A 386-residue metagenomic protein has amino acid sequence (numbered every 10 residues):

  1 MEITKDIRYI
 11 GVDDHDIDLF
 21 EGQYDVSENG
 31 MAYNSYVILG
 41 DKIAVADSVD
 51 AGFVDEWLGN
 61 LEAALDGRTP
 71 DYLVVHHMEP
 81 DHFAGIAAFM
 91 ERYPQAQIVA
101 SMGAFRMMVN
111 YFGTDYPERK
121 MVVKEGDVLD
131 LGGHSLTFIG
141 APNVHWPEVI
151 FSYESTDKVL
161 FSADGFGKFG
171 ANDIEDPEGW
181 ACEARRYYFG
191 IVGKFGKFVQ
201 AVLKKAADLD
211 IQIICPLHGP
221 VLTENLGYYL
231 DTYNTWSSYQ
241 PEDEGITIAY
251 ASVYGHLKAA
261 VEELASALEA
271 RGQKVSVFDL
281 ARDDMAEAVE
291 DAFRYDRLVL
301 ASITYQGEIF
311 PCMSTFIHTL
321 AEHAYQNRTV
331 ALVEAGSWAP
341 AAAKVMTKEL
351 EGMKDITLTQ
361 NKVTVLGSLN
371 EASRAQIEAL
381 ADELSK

Functional and structural regions predicted by a protein language model:
E2-E62, F151-E154, K158-S162, L257: Conserved beta-strand hairpin/beta-sheet module of binuclear metal-dependent hydrolase folds, prominently
E2-K5, A100-V149, F195-A201: Metallo-beta-lactamase
D41, G52-V99: Active-site metal-binding motif and surrounding structural segment of the metallo-beta-lactamase
K42-A44, Y72, H134, K158-F161 (+3 more regions): Structural motif
A46-S48, P70-M78, I98-S101, L160-D164 (+1 more regions): Active-site neighborhood of phospho(di)ester-bond hydrolases with catalytic His/Asp-centered motifs
H145, V149, D157, G165-G193 (+1 more regions): Active-site-proximal loop/helix segment associated with metal-binding centers of metalloenzymes
N172-I214, H218-V221, E263-F278, A288-K386: FMN-binding flavodoxin-like domain, especially the glycine-rich phosphate-binding loop
A249-R271: Short, charged N-terminal beta->alpha structural module
